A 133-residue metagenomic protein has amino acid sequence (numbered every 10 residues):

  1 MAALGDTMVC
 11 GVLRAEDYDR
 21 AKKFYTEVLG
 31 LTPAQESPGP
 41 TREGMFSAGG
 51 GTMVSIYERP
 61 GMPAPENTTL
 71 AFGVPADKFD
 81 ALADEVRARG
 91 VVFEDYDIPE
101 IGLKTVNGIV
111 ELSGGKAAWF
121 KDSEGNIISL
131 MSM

Functional and structural regions predicted by a protein language model:
M1-R20, T69-L70, M131-M133: N-terminal beta-strand motif that seeds the catalytic metal site of vicinal oxygen chelate
L4-T7, M62-N67, E111-L112: Short glycine-enriched loop/turn motifs at secondary-structure junctions
V12, T32-P38, Y96-I98: Conserved catalytic-core motifs of GNAT/GCN5-like acyltransferases
E16-D19, A71-E124: Vicinal oxygen chelate
R20-T32: Amphipathic alpha-helical segments
T32-T69, G73-A76, I127-S132: Conserved short beta-strand elements that form part of the metal-binding/catalytic scaffold of enzyme active sites
